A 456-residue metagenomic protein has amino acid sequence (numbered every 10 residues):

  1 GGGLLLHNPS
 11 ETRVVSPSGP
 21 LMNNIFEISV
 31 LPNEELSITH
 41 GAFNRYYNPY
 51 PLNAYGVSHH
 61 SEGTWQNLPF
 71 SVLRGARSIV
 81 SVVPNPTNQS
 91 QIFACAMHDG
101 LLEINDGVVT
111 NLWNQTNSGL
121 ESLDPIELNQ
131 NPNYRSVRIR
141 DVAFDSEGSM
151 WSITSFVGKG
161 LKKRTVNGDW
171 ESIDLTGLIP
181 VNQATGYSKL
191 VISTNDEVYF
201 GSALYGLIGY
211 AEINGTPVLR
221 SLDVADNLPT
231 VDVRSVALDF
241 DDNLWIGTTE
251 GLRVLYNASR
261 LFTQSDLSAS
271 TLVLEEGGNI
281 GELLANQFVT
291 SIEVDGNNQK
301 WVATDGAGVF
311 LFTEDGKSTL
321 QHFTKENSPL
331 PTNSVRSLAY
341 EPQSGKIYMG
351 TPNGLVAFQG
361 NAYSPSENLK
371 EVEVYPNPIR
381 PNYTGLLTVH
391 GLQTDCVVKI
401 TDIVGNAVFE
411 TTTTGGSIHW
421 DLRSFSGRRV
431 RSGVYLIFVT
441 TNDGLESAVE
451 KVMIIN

Functional and structural regions predicted by a protein language model:
G1-E371, A407: Carboxylate-rich, polar loop motifs that coordinate divalent cations or form catalytic acidic clusters
D141, S291, V309, V397-V398 (+2 more regions): Generic short beta-strand
D145, S193, G391-Q393, T413 (+2 more regions): Surface-exposed coil/turn segments at beta-strand junctions on protein surfaces, enriched
E367-K399, S417-W420: Glycine-centered coil/turn sites that cap beta-strands in beta-rich domains
V397-V408, G427, Y435: Short, glycine-anchored, charge-dense loop/turn motifs used at functional sites
T413-G444: Short, surface-exposed loop/turn motifs with a glycine/proline- and acidic-biased composition
S447-V452: Edge beta-strands of extracellular beta-sandwich domains
I454-N456: Interdomain boundary/hinge segments at the C-termini of tandem beta-sandwich modules
